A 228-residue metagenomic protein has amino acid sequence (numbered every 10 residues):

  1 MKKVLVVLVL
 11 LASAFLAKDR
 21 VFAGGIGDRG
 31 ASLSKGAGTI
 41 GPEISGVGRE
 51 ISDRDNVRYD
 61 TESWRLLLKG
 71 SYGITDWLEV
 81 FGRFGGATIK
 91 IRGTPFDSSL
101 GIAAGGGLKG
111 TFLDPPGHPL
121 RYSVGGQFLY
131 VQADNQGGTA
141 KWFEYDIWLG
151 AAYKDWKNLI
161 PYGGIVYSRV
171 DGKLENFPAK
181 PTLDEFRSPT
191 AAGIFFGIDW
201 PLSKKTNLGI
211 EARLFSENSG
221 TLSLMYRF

Functional and structural regions predicted by a protein language model:
V4-A12: Sec-dependent N-terminal signal peptides
A17-Y72: Short glycine/proline- and aromatic-enriched beta-strand/turn motifs that initiate or cap beta-hairpins
S32-I40, W64, D76-L78, I102 (+5 more regions): Outer-envelope beta-barrel architecture signal
G36, D60-L66, S98-G106, T139-Y145 (+2 more regions): Residues that define the transmembrane beta-barrel architecture of outer-membrane proteins
P42, L68-G70, V80-F84, L108 (+6 more regions): Membrane-embedded beta-strands that build the outer-membrane beta-barrel scaffold
S45-S52, V57-D60, T88, F112-R121 (+2 more regions): Outer-membrane beta-barrel transmembrane domain signature
N56-L120, G126-V131: Glycine- and aromatic-enriched membrane insertion/assembly motifs of diderm outer-membrane and organelle channel
